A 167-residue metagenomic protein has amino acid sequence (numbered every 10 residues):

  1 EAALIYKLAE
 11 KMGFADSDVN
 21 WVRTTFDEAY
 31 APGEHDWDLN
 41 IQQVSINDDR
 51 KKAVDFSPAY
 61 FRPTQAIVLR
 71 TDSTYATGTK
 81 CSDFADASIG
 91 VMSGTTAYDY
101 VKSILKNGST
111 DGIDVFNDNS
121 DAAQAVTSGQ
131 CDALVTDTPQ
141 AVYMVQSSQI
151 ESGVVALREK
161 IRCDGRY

Functional and structural regions predicted by a protein language model:
E1-M12, V44-I46, R62-S120, T138-V142: Bilobed "Venus flytrap"/periplasmic-binding protein-like clamshell domains and structurally analogous long
L4-I5, F26-G33, A122-A125, C131 (+1 more regions): Short, hydrophobic alpha-helical packing/hinge segments within bilobed ligand-binding/sensory domains
Y6, E10, S17-S82, E159-K160: Acidic, polar ligand-binding/catalytic clefts
F14-D16, E34-V44, S88, S128-Q140 (+1 more regions): Alpha-to-beta junction loops
D18-N20, G112-D114, G153-V155: Conserved beta-strand segments of alpha/beta enzyme cores
H35, V54-S57, S82, S103-N107 (+2 more regions): Short, glycine/charged-enriched secondary-structure capping and boundary segments
R50-A53, Y100-V101, D121-T127, M144 (+1 more regions): Short, charged, surface-exposed secondary-structure boundary motifs
F61-L69, T138-P139, Q146-Y167: Periplasmic-binding protein-like
